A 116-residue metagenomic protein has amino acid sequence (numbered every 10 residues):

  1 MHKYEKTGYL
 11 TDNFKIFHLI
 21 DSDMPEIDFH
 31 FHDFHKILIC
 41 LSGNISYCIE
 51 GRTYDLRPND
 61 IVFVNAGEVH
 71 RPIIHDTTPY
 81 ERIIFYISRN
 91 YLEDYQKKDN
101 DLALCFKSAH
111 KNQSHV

Functional and structural regions predicted by a protein language model:
M1-I16, V69, I73-V116: A hydrophobic/aromatic-rich effector-binding and dimerization subdomain of bacterial HTH-type transcriptional regulators
Y9-T11, H32, C48, L56 (+1 more regions): A generic fold-level signal
K15-H32, N44-S46, V69: Conserved short histidine dyad/triad with adjacent acidic residue
S22-M24, P58-N59, G67, S88-N90: Tight coil/turn sites that cap or link beta-strands
H35, I39-I45, R89: Glycine- and acidic-residue-biased ligand/ion/polar-headgroup-sensing regions
G51-N65: Short acidic-glycine-tyrosine-enriched beta hairpin
